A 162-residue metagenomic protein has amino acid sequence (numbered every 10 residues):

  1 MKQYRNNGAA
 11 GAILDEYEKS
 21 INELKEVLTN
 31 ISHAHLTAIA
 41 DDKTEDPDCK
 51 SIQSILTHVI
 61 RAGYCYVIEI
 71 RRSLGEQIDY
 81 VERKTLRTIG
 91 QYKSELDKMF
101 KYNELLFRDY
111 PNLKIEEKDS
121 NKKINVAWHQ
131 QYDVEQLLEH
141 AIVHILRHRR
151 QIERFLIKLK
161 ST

Functional and structural regions predicted by a protein language model:
M1, T29-I39, N121-K122: Short alpha-helical hairpin
M1-N22: Extreme N-terminal tail/first-helix region
A9, I13-E16, T44-P47, S51 (+1 more regions): Alpha-helix N-cap/loop-to-helix boundary motif
L14, E18, C49, L56 (+3 more regions): Generic structural concept
I21-L28, G63, V67, F100-F107 (+2 more regions): A structural signal for well-ordered alpha-helices, especially hydrophobic packing surfaces of coiled-coils
K25-N30, T85-N121, Y132-L146: Acidic/histidine-rich alpha-helical segments that form the ligand environment of transition-metal centers
T29-S32, L36, P111, I115 (+2 more regions): Alpha-helical coiled-coil oligomerization motifs
A38-E82, K122-T162: Short, contiguous alpha-helical
